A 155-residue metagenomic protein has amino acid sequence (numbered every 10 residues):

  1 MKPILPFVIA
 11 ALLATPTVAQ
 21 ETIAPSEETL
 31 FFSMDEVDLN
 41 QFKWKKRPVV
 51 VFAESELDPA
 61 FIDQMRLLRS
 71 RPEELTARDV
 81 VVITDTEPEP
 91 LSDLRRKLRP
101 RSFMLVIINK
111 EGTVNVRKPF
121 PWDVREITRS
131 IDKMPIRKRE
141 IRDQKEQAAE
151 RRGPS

Functional and structural regions predicted by a protein language model:
K2-F7, A11-S155: Non-catalytic interaction/Regulatory regions outside core domains
